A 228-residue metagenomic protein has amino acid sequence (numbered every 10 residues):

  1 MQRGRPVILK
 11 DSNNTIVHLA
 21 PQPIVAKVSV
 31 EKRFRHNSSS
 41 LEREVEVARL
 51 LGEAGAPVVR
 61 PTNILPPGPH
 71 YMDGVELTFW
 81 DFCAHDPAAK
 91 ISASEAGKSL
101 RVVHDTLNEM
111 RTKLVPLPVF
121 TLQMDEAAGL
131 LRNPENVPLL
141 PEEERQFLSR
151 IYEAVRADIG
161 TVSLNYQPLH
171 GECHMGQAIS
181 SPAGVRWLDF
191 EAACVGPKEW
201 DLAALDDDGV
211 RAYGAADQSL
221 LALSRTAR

Functional and structural regions predicted by a protein language model:
M1-R3, Q146, R150: Regulatory N- and C-terminal appendages and interdomain linkers associated with kinase/kinase-like NTP transferase
Q2-A20: ATP-binding glycine-rich phosphate-binding loop
K27-D73, A89-K98, V102: A conserved alpha-helical element in kinase catalytic cores
G74-H85: Conserved short submotifs of the Hanks-type protein kinase catalytic core that shape the nucleotide-binding pocket
P87-E143, Y166: A cross-family kinase active-site recognition segment
N165-H170, M175: Catalytic-loop of the protein kinase fold
P168, S180-R225: Active-site Asp-x-Gly
